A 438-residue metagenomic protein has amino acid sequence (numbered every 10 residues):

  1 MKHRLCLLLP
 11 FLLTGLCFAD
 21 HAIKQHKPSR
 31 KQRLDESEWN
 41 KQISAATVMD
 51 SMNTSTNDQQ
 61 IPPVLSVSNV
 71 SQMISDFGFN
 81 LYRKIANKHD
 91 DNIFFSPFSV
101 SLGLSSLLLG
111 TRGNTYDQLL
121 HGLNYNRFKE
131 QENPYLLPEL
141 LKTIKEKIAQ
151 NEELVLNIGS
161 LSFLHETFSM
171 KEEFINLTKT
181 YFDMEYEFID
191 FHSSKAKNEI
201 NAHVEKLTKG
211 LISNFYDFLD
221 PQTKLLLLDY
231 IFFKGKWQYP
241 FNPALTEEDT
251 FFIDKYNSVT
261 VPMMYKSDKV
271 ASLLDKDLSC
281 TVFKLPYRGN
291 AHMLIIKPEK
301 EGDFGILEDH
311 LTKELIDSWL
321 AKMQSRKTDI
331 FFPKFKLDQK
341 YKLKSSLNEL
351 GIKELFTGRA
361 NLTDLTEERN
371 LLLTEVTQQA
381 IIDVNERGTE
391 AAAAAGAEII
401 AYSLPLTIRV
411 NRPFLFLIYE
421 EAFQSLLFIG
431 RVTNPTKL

Functional and structural regions predicted by a protein language model:
K2-F191: Detector for small/aliphatic-rich hydrophobic stretches
P28-Q42, D90, N126-E301, A321-S403: Non-catalytic, conformational "gating/processing" segments within enzyme and secreted inhibitor domains
D91-I93, T281, P413-F416: Short loop/turn microsegments at loop-to-beta-strand junctions
L102, M293-I296, L417, F428-I429: Structural recognition of the beta-strand scaffold that forms the well-ordered cores of secreted hydrolase catalytic
G103-S106, L227, Q424: Alpha-helical scaffold elements that line and support the substrate/ligand-binding pocket of soluble hydrolases
D117, D303-G305, Q339-Y341, L426-F428 (+1 more regions): Extracytoplasmic/secreted cell-surface and envelope-processing proteins
L119-N124, F241-E248, I306-K313: Short Gly/aromatic-enriched secondary-structure transition segments
E375-L438: C-terminal soluble interaction/assembly domains
